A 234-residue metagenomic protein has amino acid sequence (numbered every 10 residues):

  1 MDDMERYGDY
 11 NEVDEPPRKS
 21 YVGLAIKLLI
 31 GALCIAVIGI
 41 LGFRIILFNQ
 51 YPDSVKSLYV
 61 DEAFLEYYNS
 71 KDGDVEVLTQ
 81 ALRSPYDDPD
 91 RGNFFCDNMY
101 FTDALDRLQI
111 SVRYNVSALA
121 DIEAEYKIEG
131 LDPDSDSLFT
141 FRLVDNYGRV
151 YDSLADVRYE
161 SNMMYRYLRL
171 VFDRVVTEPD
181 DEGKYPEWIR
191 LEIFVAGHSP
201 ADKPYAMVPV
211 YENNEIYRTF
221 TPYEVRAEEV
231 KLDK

Functional and structural regions predicted by a protein language model:
M1-V22: N-terminal Lys/Arg-rich, disordered targeting/topogenic segments
D3-E5, C34, F139: Generic secretory/membrane-interface signal
K27-I45: Hydrophobic membrane-insertion alpha-helices, especially the h-region of bacterial N-terminal signal peptides
G39-K234: Surface-exposed edge beta-strand/loop patches
